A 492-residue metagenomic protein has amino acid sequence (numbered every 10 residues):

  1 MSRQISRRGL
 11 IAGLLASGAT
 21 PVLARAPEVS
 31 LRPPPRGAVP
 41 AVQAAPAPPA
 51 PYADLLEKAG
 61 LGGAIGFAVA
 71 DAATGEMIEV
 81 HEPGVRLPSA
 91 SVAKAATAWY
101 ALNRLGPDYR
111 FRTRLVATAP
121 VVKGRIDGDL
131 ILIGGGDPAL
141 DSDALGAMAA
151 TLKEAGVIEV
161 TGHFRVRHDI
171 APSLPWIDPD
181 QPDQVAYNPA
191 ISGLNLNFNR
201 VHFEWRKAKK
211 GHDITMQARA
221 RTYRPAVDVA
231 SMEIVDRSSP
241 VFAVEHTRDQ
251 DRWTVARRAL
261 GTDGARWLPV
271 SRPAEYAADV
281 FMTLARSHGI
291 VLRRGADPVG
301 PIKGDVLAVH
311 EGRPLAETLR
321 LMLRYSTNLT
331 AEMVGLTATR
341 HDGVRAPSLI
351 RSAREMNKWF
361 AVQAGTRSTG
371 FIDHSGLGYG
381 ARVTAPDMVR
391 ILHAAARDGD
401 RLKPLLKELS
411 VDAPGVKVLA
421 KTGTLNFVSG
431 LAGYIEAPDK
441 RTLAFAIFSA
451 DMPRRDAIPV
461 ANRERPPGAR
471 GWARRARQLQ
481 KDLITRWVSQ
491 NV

Functional and structural regions predicted by a protein language model:
M1-G18: N-terminal secretory signal peptides and thylakoid transit peptides that target proteins across membranes
R25-L56, R104-T366, A457-N462, R475 (+1 more regions): Conserved serine DD-peptidase/penicillin-binding transpeptidase domain and beta-lactam-recognizing active-site
E57-H81: A short, well-structured edge-of-sheet supersecondary motif
G63, V80-Y100, R104-L105: Short active-site loop at a secondary-structure junction that contains or immediately precedes the catalytic residue(s)
A68, I131, T330-M333, G370 (+1 more regions): Structural recognition of the beta-strand scaffold that forms the well-ordered cores of secreted hydrolase catalytic
G75, K94-A101, F164, L194 (+5 more regions): Residue-level preference for non-acidic, small/hydrophobic
H81-L87, W267, S375-G378: A short glycine/serine-rich beta->alpha loop
T339-S449, P453-V492: Small-residue-rich helix-loop
